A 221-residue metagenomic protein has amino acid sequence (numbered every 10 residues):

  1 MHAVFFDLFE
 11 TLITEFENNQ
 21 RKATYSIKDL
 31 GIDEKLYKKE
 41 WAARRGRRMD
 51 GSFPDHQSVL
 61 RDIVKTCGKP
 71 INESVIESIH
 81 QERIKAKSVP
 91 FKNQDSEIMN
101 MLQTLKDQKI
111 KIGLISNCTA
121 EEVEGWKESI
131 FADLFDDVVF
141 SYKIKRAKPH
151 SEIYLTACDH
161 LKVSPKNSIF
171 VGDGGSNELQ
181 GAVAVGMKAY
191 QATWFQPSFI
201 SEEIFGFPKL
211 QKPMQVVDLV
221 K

Functional and structural regions predicted by a protein language model:
M1-N100, D107: N-terminal helical cap/lid subdomain that shapes the substrate entry/recognition surface in HAD-like hydrolases
M1-V4, N93, M99, Q103-K106 (+1 more regions): Asp-based, Mg2+/Mn2+-dependent phosphohydrolase catalytic module
